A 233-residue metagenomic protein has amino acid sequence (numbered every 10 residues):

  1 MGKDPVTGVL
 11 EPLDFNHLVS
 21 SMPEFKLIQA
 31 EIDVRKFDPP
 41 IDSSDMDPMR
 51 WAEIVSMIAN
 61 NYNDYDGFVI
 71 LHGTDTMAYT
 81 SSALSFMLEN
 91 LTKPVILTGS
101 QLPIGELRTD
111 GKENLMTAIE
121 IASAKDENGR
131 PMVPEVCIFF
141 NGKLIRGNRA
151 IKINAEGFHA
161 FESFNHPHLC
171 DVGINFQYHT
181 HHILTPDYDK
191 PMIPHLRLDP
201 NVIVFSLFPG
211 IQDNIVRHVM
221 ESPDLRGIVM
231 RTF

Functional and structural regions predicted by a protein language model:
M1-G2, D75-S81, G111-L115: Short glycine/serine/threonine-rich phosphate/pyrophosphate-binding segments that cradle anionic phosphate groups
M1-N60: ATP/NTP phosphate-donor binding region
P12-K26, R146-M230: Accessory alpha-helical/coil subdomains and C-terminal extensions that flank or cap enzyme catalytic cores
F25, M57, N61, Y65 (+6 more regions): Change "in soluble alpha/beta enzymes" to "in soluble alpha/beta proteins
Q29-A30, N63-G67, N90-P94, P131-E135 (+3 more regions): Short coil/turn connectors at secondary-structure junctions
Y65-M77, P223-F233: Short acidic, glycine-rich surface-loop motifs adjacent to enzyme active sites
I70-K93: Short Gly/Thr/Asp-enriched flexible loops that form oxyanion-binding sites at enzyme active sites
L97-G173: Internal gly/pro-rich beta-alpha loop/helix module that stabilizes soluble enzyme cofactors or their anionic handles
